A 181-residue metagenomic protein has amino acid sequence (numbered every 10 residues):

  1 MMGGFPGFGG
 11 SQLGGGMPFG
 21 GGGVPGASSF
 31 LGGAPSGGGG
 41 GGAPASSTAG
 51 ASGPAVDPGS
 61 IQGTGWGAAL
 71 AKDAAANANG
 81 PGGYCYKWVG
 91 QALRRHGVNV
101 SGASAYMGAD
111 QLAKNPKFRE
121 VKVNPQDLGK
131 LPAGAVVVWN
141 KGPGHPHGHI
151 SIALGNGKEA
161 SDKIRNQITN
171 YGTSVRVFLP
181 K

Functional and structural regions predicted by a protein language model:
M1, G59, P132-A133: Intrinsically disordered, low-complexity regions enriched in Ser/Pro/Gly/Gln/His and often acidic
M1-P35: Membrane- and interface-active hydrophobic/amphipathic segments that mediate membrane binding, fusion, translocation
M2, Q62-G63, N140: Structured catalytic/translocation cores of nucleotide/phosphate-coupled proteins
G3, S11, G15, S29 (+4 more regions): Hydrophobic transmembrane signal anchors and adjacent membrane-proximal interface regions, especially in viral
A27-A109, A113: N-terminal capping segments
R94-R95, R119, R165, R176: Arginine residue identity/basic-tract feature
S101-Y171: ...with weaker cross-activation on analogous glycine-rich loops/strands in unrelated enzymes
T169-K181: Short, low-complexity, Pro/Ser/Thr/Gly-rich segments in the mature regions of secreted, periplasmic
